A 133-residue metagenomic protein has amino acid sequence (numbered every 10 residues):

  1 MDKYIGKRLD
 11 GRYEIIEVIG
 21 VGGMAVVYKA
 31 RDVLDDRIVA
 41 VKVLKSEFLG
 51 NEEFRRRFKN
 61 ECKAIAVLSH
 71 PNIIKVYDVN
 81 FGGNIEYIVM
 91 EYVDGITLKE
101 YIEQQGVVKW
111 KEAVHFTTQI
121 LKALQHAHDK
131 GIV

Functional and structural regions predicted by a protein language model:
I15-G22, V27: Protein kinase glycine-rich loop
G20, N60, L68-N72, I85 (+1 more regions): Flexible N-lobe loop architecture of eukaryotic-like protein kinase catalytic domains
R31-I38: Conserved N-lobe loop of protein kinases adjacent to the ATP-binding glycine-rich P-loop
V43-V67: AlphaC helix of the eukaryotic protein kinase fold
V79: Activation-segment/catalytic-loop signature of the eukaryotic protein kinase fold
G83-T97, Y101, Q105: Conserved short submotifs of the Hanks-type protein kinase catalytic core that shape the nucleotide-binding pocket
F116-T117: Activation segment signature within eukaryotic-like protein kinase domains
I120-I132: Protein kinase catalytic-loop region centered on the HRD/HxD motif
